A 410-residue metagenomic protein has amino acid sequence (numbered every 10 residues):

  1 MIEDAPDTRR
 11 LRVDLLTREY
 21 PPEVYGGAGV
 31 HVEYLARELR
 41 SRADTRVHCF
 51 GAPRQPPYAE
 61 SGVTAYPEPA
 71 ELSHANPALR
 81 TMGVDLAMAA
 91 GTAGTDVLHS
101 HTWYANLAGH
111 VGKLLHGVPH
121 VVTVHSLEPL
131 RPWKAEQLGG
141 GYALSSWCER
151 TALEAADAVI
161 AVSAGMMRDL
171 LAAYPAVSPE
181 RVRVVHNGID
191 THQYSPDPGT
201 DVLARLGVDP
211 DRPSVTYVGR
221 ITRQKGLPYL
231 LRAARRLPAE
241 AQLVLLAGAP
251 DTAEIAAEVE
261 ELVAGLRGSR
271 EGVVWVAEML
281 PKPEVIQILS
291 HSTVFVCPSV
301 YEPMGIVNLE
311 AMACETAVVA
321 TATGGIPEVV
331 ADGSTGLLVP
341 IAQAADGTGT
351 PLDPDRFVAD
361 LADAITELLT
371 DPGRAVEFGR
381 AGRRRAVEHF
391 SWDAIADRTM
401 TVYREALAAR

Functional and structural regions predicted by a protein language model:
M1-P56, R410: N-terminal subdomain of nucleotide-sugar transferases
V30, P213, Y217-R236, A257: A conserved mid-protein helix/loop that constitutes part of the nucleotide-sugar donor-binding site
S100-A105, V124: Short His-centered aromatic/hydrophobic patch
G165, G188: Carbohydrate-associated surface elements
I189, Q242-E261: Glycosyltransferase donor-sugar binding loop
A256-M279, P283: Nucleotide-activated donor-binding/catalytic signature segment of Leloir-type glycosyltransferases, i.e., the conserved
V300: Aromatic "clamp/platform" in nucleotide-sugar-dependent glycosyltransferases that forms part of the donor/acceptor
A317-A320, V330, L337-L338: Short hydrophobic beta-strand element within catalytic cores of glycosyltransferases and related nucleotide-activated
